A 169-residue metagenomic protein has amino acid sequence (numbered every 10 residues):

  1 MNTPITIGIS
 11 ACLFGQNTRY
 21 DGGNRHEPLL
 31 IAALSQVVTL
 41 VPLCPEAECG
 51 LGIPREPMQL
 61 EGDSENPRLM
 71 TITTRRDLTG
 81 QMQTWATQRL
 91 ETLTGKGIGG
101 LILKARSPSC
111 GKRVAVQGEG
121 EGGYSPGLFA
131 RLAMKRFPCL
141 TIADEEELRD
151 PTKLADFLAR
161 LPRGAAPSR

Functional and structural regions predicted by a protein language model:
M1-N2, L29-T39, W85-G99: Short amphipathic alpha-helices and their capping/turn segments at secondary-structure boundaries
T6-P42: Glycine-rich, flexible N-terminal cofactor/catalytic loop recognition
S10-A11, C44, I102-R106: Short beta-strand segments
N17, G52, S109-K112, P151-T152: Short catalytic/ligand-binding loop motif for oxyanion handling, primarily in non-cytosolic enzymes, centered on
N17-Y20, R75-L78, V114-G122: Flexible, glycine/proline-enriched loop segments at strand-loop-helix junctions that form or flank small-ligand binding
I31, V38-N66: Short, surface-exposed acidic-centric catalytic microdomains
M58, E65-Q88, T92-L93, E121-R169: Divalent-metal-activated hydrolytic enzyme cores
W85-E119: N-terminal glycine-rich phosphate/adenylate-binding segment common to multiple enzyme folds
